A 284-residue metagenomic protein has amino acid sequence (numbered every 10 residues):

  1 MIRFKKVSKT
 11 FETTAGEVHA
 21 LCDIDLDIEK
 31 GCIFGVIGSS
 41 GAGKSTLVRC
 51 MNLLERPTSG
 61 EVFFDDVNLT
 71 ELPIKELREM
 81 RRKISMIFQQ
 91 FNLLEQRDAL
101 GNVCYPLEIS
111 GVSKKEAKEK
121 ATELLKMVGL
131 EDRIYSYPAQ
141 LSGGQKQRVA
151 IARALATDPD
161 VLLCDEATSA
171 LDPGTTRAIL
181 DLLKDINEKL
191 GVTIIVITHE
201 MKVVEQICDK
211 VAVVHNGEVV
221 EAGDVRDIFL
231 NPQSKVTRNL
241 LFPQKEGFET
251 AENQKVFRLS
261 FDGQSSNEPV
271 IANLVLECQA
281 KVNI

Functional and structural regions predicted by a protein language model:
N52: Helix-to-loop junction immediately C-terminal to a conserved catalytic motif
V67-N68, C104, E108, K115-D132: Conserved ABC ATPase "signature" region
R97-C104: Short coil-to-helix segment of the ABC ATPase nucleotide-binding domain corresponding to the Q-loop/switch region
S136-A139, T157, C164: Conserved signature/switch motifs of ABC ATPase nucleotide-binding domains
Y137-L141, Q145-Q147: Conserved ABC ATPase signature
P173-T175: Helix N-cap at the start of a conserved alpha-helix in ABC-type nucleotide-binding domains
A222-G223, N231: ABC ATPase "signature
